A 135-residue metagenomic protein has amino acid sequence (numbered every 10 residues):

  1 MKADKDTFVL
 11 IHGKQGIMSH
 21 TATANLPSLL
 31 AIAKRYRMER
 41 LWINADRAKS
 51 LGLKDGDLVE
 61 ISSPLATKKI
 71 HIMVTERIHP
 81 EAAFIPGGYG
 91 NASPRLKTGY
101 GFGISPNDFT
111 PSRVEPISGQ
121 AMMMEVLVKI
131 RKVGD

Functional and structural regions predicted by a protein language model:
M1-A31: Long, low-complexity segments enriched in small/aliphatic residues
T21, L26-W42, D46-D135: Long, contiguous, secondary-structure-rich segments that constitute the structural scaffold of globular domains
